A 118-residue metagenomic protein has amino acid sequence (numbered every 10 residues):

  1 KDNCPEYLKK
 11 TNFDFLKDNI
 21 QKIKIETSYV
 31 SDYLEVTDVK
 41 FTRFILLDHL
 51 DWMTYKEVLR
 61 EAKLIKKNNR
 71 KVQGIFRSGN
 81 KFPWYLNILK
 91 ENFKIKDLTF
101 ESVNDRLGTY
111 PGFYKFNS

Functional and structural regions predicted by a protein language model:
K1-D14: Class I S-adenosyl-L-methionine-dependent methyltransferase module
K22-S28: Conserved SAM-binding strand-loop segment of SAM-dependent methyltransferases
S28-I45: A short acidic, Gly/Pro-enriched loop at the edge of an enzyme's catalytic core that lines a small-molecule cofactor
S31, L50-T54, K81: Short acidic, S/G/P-rich loop/turn micro-motifs used as interaction or catalytic elements
F41-K56: A short SAM/SAH-binding and catalytic strip from SAM-dependent methyltransferases
I45, R70-P83: Conserved beta-strand signature within the Rossmann-like core of class I S-adenosyl-L-methionine
E57-V72: A short glycine-rich, Lys/Arg-flanked "PGG" loop and its adjoining helix->strand segment in the class I
R77-S118: C-terminal region signature
